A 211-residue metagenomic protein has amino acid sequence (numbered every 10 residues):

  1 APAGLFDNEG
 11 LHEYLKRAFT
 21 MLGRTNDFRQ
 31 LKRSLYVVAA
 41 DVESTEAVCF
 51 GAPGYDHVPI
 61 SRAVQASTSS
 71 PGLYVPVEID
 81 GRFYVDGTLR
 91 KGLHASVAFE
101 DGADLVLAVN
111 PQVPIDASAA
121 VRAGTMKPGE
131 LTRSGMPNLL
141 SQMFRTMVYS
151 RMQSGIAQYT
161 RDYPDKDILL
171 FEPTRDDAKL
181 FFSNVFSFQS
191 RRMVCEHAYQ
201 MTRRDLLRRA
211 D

Functional and structural regions predicted by a protein language model:
A1-D211: Patatin-like phospholipase
